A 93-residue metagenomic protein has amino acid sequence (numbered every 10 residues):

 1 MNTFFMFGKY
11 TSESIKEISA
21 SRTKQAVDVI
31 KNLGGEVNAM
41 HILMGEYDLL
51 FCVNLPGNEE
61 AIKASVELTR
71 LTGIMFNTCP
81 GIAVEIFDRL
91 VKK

Functional and structural regions predicted by a protein language model:
M1-Q25, K31, E36, Y47 (+2 more regions): Short S/T/G/P-rich N-terminal loop/turn motif that feeds into the first structured element of a domain
G8, H41, P80: A cross-domain feature marking catalytic cores of carbohydrate-active enzymes and several ubiquitous metabolic/repair
G8-Y10, F51-P56: Short beta-strand-to-loop capping motifs
Q25-A26, A64: Hydrophobic alpha-helical segments typical of transmembrane helices and their membrane-interface/capping positions
D28-V29, E67: Generic structural signal for isolated residues within well-ordered alpha-helices
G34-H41, F76-N77: A short linear hydrophobic-aromatic micro-motif
I42-N54: Amphipathic, hydrophobic secondary-structure cores in small proteins
L55-I82: An amphipathic, aromatic/His-enriched active-site/gating alpha helix that lines ligand/cofactor pockets
